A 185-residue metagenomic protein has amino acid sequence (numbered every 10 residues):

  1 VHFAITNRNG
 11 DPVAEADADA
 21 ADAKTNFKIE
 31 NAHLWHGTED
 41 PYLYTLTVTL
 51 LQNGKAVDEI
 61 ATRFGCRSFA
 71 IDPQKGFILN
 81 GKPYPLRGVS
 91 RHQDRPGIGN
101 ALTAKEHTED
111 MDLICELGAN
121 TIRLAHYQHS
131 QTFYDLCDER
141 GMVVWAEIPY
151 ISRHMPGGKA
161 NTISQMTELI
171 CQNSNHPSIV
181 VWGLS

Functional and structural regions predicted by a protein language model:
V1-L136, G141-V144, S164-Q165, S178-V181: Secreted/periplasmic carbohydrate-active enzymes, especially glycoside hydrolases
A101, P156, A160: Charge-dense, low-complexity intrinsically disordered segments
T132, H154-P156: Short secondary-structure boundary/hinge segments and terminal tails
I148-R153: Short, acidic/turn-prone active-site loops that include or flank metal/cofactor- and phosphate-binding residues
N161-H176: An active-site-proximal structural segment forming one wall of the substrate-binding cleft that immediately precedes
